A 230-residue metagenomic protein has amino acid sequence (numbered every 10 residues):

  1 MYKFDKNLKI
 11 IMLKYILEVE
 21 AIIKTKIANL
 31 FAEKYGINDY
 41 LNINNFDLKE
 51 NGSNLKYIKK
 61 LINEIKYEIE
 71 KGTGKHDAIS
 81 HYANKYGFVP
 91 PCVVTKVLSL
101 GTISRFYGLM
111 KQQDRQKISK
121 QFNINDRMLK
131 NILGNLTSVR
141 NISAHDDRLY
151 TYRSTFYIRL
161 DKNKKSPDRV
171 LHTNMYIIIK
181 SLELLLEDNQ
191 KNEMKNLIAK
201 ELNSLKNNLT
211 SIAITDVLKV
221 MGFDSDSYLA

Functional and structural regions predicted by a protein language model:
M1-A230: Long, contiguous internal "core" modules enriched in hydrophobic/ aromatic residues
